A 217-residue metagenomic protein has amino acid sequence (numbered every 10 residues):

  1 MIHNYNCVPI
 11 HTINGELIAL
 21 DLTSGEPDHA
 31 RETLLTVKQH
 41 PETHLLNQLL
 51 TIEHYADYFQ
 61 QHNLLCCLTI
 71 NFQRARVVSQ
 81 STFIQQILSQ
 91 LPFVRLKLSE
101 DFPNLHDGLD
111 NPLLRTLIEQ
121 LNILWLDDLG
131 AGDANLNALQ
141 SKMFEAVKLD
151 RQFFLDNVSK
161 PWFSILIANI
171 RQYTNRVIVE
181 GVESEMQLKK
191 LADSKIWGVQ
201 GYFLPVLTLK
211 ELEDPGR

Functional and structural regions predicted by a protein language model:
M1-L17, D21-H29, S99-N104, L129-D133 (+2 more regions): EAL-family c-di-GMP phosphodiesterase catalytic domain
M1-L88: Bacterial c-di-GMP phosphodiesterase EAL domain
P41, Q85-S89, L114-I118, A168 (+2 more regions): Short, low-complexity, polar/charged sequence segments that are solvent-exposed and flexible
L46-L49, R76-Q80, L96-F102, Q152-L155: Short acidic/polar alpha-helix capping motifs at helix-coil junctions
L50-D57, Q85, R115-E119, I167-R171 (+1 more regions): Surface-exposed alpha-helical segments enriched in charged/polar residues
Q61-C66, Q90-V94, Q120-N122, E145 (+2 more regions): Short, well-ordered coil/turn segments that N-cap beta-strands
R74-L88, L105-L114, D133-A146, L191: Distinct, well-ordered alpha-helical segments
V94, D110-D127, I170-V179: Short beta-strand/loop segments at the ligand-binding rim of alpha/beta enzyme cores
